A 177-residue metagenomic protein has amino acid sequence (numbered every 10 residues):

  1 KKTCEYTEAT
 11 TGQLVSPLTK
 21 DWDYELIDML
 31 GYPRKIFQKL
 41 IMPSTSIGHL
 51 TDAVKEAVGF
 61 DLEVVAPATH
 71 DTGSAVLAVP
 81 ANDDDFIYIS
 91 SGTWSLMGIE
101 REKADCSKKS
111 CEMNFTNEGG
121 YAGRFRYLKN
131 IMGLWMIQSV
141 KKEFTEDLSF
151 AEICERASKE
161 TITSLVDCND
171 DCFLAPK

Functional and structural regions predicted by a protein language model:
K1, V15-D21, D28-M29, D52-K177: Active-site core segments that coordinate phosphate-bearing ligands/cofactors across diverse enzyme families
K2-T3, F37: Short, isolated positions in well-ordered beta-strands
T3-A9: Nucleotide/phosphate-binding loop and acidic/charged catalytic motifs in nucleotide-binding or -utilizing enzymes
A9-V15, I41-T45: Conserved short loop/turn motifs at secondary-structure junctions
Y24-S44: A conserved helix-loop-beta module that forms one wall/lid of the active-site cleft in ATP-utilizing catalytic domains
M42-L50, T69: Glycine-rich phosphate-binding loops at beta-strand->alpha-helix junctions
